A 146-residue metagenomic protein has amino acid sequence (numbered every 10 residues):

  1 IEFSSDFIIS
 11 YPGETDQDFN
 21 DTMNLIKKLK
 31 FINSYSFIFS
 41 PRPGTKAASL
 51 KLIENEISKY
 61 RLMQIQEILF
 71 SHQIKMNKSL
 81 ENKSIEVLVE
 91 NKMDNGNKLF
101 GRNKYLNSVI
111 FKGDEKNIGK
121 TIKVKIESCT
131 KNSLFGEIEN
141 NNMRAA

Functional and structural regions predicted by a protein language model:
I1-T45, Q64-K75: Conserved C-terminal portion of the radical SAM core fold that forms the substrate/S-adenosylmethionine-binding
A48-A146: Terminal RNA-binding accessory module
